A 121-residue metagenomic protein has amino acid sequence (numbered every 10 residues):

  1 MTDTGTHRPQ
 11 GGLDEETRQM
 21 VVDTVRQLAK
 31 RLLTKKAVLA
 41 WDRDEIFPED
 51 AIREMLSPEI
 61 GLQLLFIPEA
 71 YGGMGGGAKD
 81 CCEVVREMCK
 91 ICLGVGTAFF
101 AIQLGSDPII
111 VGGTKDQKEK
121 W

Functional and structural regions predicted by a protein language model:
M1-F99, K120: Amphipathic, small/basic residue-rich leader segments at the start of a protein or domain
G96-K115: N-terminal glycine-rich flavin-associated loop
P108, K120-W121: Short, hydrophobic/aromatic alpha-helical segments in well-folded domains
